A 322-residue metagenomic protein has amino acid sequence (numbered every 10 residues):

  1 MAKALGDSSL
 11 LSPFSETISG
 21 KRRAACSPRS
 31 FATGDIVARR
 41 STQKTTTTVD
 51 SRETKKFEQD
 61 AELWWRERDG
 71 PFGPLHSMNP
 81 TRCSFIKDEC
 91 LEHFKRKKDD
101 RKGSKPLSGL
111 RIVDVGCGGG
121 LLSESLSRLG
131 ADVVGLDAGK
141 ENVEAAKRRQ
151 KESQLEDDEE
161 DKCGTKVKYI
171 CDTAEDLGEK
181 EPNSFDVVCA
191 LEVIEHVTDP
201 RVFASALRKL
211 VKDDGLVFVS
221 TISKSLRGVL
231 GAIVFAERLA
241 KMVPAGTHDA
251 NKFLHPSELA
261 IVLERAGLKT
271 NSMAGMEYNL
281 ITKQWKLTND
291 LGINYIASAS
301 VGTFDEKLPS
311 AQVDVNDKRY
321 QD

Functional and structural regions predicted by a protein language model:
M1-T45: N-terminal mitochondrial targeting presequence
P28-F72: N-terminal, positively charged/glycine-rich alpha-helical extensions of SAM-dependent methyltransferases
H76-S108: Conserved alpha-helix/loop element of class I SAM-dependent methyltransferases that forms part of the SAM/SAH-binding
K98-V229, L259, A297-A299: Conserved SAM-binding loop
V229-R238: Short, flexible, mixed-charge acidic loops at enzyme active sites
A240-E258: Acceptor-substrate binding/catalytic loop of class I
L268-L280: Conserved S-adenosyl-L-methionine
Q284-Y320: Core SAM-dependent methyltransferase catalytic element
